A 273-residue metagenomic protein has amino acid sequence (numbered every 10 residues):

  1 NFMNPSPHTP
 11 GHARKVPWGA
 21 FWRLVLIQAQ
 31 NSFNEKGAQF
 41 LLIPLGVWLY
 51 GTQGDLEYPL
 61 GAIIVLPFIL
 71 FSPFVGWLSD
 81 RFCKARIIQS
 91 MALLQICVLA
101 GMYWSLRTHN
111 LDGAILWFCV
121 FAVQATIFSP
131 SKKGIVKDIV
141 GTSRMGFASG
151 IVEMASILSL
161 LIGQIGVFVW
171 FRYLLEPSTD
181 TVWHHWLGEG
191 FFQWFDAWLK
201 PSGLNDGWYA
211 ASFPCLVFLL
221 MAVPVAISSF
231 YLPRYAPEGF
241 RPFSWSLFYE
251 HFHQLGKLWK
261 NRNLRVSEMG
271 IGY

Functional and structural regions predicted by a protein language model:
N4-F21, G203, R234-M269: Juxtamembrane intracellular "pre-TM" segments in multi-pass secondary transporters
W18, Y50-G51, R81, T108 (+2 more regions): Helix-loop interface residues and adjacent transmembrane-helix termini in multi-pass membrane transporters, primarily
A20-F40, G61-S79, C83-V98, G113-L175 (+1 more regions): Substrate-agnostic recognition of the 12-TM MFS/MFS-like secondary transporter fold
L41-G51, Y103-W104, I162-C215: Transmembrane alpha-helix termini and helix-breaking/packing motifs in multi-pass membrane transporters
G51-Y58: Small-residue hotspots at the loop-to-helix junctions and early N-terminal turns of transmembrane alpha-helices
L94-M102, M221-V225: MFS 12-TM fold signature
G101-S105, F121, S229: MFS-fold secondary transporters
G134, D138, Y209-P214, F218-F243: Helix-loop junctions on the cytosolic side of multi-pass membrane transporters, especially the intracellular loop
